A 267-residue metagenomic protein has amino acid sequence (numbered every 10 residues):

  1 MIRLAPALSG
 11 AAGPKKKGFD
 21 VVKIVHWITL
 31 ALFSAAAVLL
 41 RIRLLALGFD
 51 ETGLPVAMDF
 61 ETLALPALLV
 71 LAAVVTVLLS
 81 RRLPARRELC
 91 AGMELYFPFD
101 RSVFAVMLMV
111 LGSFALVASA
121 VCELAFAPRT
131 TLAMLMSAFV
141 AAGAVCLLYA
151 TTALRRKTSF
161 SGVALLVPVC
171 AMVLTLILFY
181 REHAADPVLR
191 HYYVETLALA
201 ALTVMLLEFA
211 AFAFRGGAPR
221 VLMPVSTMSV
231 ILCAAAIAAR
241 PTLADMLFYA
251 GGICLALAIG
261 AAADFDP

Functional and structural regions predicted by a protein language model:
I2-L4, K16-G18, V22, A263-P267: Short, charged juxtamembrane terminal tails flanking transmembrane helices
A5-A7, A11-A12: Acidic, Ala/Val/Gly-enriched low-complexity intrinsically disordered segments
P14-F139: N-terminal topogenic module of multi-pass integral membrane proteins
V25-L45, P66-L68, A73-L78, V194-P267: C-terminal transmembrane-bundle signature of multipass membrane proteins, characterized by strong activation on
L32-A36, S102-C122, L135-Y149, G162-F179 (+2 more regions): Alpha-helical transmembrane segments of multi-pass integral membrane proteins
L44-A64, V121-A138, R155-F160, I177-T196 (+2 more regions): Membrane-helix interface and helix-disruption motif detector
L71-E88, A144-L154, T203-A210: Canonical alpha-helical transmembrane segments
E88-D100, T151-V163, A211-R220: Membrane-interface helix-boundary motifs at transmembrane edges
